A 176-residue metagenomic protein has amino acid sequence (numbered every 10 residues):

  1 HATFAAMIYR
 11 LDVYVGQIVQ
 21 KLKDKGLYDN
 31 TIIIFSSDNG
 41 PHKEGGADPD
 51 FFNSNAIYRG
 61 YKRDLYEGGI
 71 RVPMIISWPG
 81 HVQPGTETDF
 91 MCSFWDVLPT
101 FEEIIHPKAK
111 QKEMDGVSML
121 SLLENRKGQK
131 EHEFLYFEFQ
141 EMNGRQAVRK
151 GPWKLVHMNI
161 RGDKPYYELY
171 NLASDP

Functional and structural regions predicted by a protein language model:
H1-R10: The substrate-binding groove and active-site-proximal loops of carbohydrate-active enzymes, especially glycoside
R10-P49: Metal-dependent active-site segment of extracytoplasmic phospho-/sulfohydrolases and closely related
D24, N30, R59, G69 (+3 more regions): Secreted, luminal/periplasmic, and some membrane-associated catalytic domains that remodel anionic oxygen-ester
L27-I33, I70-V72, K130-H132, K150-W153: Loop/turn elements at helix/coil->beta-strand transitions in domains of secreted/extracellular proteins
I34-S36, S77, M158: Generic beta-strand/beta-sheet core signal
P41-L65, V82-T86, F90, W95-L172: C-terminal cap/loop subdomain of S1 sulfatases and analogous C-terminal strand-loop tails that border
D175: Intrinsically disordered, low-complexity polar regions and short flexible loop motifs
